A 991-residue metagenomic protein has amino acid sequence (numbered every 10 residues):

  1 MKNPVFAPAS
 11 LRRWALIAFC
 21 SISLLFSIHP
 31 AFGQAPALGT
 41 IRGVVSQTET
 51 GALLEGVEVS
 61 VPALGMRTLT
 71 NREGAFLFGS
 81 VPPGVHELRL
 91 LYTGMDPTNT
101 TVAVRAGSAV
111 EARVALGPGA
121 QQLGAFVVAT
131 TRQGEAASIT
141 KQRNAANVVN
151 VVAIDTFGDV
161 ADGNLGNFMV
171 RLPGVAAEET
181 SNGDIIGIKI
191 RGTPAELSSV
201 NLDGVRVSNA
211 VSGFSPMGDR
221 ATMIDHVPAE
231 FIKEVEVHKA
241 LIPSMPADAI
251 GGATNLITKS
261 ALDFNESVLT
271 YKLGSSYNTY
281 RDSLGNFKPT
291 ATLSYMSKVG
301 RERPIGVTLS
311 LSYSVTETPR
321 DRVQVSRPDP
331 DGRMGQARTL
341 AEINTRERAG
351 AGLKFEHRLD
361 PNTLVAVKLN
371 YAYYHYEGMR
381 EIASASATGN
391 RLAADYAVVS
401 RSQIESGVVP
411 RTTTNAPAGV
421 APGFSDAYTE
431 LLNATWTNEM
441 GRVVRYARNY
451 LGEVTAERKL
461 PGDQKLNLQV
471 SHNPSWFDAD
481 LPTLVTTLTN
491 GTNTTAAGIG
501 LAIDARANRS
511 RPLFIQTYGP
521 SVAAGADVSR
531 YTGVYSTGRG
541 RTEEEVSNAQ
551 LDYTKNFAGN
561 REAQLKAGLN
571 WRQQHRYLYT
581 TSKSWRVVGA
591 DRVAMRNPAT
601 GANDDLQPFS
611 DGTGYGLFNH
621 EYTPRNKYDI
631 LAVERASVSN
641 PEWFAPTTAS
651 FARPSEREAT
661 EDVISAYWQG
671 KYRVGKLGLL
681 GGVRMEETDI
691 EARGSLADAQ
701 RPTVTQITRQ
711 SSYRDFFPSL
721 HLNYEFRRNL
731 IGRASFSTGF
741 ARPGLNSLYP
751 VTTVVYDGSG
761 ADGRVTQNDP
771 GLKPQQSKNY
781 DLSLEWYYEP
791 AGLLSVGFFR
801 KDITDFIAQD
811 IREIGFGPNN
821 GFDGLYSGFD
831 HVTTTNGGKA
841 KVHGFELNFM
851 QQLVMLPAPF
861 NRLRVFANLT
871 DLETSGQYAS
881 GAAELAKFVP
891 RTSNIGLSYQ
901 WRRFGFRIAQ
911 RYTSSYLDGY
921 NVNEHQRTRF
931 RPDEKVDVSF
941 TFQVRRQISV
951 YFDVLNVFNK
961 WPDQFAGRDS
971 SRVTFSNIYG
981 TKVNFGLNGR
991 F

Functional and structural regions predicted by a protein language model:
A31-T131: Periplasm-facing N-terminal accessory domains of Gram-negative outer-membrane beta-barrel systems
G94-D96, V102-R113, A125-A136, T140-S198 (+3 more regions): Periplasmic N-terminal accessory/gating domains of Gram-negative outer-membrane beta-barrel systems
I224-T270, R320, P857: A beta-strand signature from Gram-negative outer-membrane beta-barrel systems, especially the internal plug domain
A261-S267, V299-I305, P361-N362, P461-K465 (+7 more regions): Short loop/turn motifs that connect adjacent beta-strands in outer-membrane beta-barrel proteins
S283-E430, T437, G441-Q464, P718-H721: Transmembrane beta-barrel wall of Gram-negative outer-membrane proteins
R445-N449, F651, S655-D662, S711 (+7 more regions): Outer-membrane beta-barrel signature, preferentially recognizing the C-terminal barrel domain of Gram-negative
R800-D802, N819-L917, F958: Gram-negative outer-membrane beta-barrel transporters
V865, T913-G919, T941-F991: C-terminal beta-signal and adjacent terminal beta-strands/loops of Gram-negative outer-membrane beta-barrel proteins
